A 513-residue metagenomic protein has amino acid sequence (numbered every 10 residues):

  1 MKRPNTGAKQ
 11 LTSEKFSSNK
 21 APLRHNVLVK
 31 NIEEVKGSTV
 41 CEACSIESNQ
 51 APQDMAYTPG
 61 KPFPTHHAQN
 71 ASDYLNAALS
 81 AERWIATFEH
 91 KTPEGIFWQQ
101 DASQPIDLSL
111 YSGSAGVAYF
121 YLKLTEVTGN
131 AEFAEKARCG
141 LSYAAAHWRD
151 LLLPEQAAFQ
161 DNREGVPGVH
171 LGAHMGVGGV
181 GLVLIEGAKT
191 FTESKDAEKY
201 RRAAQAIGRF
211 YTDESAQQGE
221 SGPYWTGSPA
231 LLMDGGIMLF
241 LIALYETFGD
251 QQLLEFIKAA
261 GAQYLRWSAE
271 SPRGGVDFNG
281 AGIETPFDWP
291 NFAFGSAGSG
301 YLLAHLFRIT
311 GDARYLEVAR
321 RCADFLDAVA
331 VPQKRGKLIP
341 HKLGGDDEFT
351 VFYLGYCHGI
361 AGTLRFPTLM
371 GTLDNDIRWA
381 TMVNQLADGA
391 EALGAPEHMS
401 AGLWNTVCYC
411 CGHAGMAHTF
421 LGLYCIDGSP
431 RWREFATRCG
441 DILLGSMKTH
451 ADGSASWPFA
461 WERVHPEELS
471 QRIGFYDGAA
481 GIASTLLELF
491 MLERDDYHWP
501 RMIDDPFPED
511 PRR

Functional and structural regions predicted by a protein language model:
K2-P4, K9-L11, F16, R24-R513: Glycan-recognition and catalytic cores of secretory/periplasmic carbohydrate-active enzymes
A21: Short polybasic linear motifs
